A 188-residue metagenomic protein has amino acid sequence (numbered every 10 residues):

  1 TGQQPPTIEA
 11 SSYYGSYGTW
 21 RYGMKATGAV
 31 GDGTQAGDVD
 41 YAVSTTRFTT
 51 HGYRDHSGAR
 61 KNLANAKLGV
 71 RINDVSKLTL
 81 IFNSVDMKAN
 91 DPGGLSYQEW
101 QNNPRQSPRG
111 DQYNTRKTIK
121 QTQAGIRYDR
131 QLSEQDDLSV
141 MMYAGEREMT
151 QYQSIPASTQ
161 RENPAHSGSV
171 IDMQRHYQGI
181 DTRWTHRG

Functional and structural regions predicted by a protein language model:
T1-S11, R21: A beta-strand signature from Gram-negative outer-membrane beta-barrel systems, especially the internal plug domain
G2-Q4, A42-T46, N103-Q106: A short alpha-helix capping/helix-coil boundary motif
E9-S11, N65, G125, Y143: Short aromatic/hydrophobic contact patches that present stacked aromatics for nucleic-acid/ligand binding
S16-T49, R54-P92, R116-D137: Transmembrane beta-barrel wall of Gram-negative outer-membrane proteins
T50-H51, V75-G125, R147-Q160, S167-M173: Flexible loop and strand-edge segments within Gram-negative outer membrane beta-barrel domains
D55-G69, Y113-N114, V170-G188: Short, charged N-terminal helix-start/capping segments
Q131-G188: Replace "related TpsB outer-membrane translocases also match" with "some related outer-membrane beta-barrels such as
